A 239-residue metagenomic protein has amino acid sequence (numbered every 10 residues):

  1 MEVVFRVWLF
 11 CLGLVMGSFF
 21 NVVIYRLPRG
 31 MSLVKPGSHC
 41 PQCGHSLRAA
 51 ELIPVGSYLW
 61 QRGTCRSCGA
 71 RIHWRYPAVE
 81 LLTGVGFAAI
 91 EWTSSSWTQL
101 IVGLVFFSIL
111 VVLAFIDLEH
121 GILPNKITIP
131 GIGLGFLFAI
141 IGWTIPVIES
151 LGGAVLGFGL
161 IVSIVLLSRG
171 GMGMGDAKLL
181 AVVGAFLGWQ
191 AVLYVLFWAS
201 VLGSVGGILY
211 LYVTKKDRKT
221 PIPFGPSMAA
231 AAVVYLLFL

Functional and structural regions predicted by a protein language model:
M1-V4: Short, strongly hydrophobic alpha-helical membrane anchors
R6-N21, V165-G170, A181-L239: Alpha-helical transmembrane segments
L9, Q99-L202: Functional transmembrane core segments of multi-pass inner-membrane proteins
F20-R75: Membrane-proximal soluble regions of multi-pass membrane proteins
Y25, F87-E91, L110-D117, G135-G142 (+3 more regions): Structural signal for membrane-spanning alpha-helices in multi-pass inner-membrane proteins, emphasizing helix cores
G30-M31, C65-Y76, F115-I129, L166-K178 (+1 more regions): Interhelical loop and helix-boundary elements at the membrane-water interface of polytopic inner-membrane proteins
E80-V85: Alpha-helical transmembrane segments
A89-V102: Transmembrane helix-loop-helix
